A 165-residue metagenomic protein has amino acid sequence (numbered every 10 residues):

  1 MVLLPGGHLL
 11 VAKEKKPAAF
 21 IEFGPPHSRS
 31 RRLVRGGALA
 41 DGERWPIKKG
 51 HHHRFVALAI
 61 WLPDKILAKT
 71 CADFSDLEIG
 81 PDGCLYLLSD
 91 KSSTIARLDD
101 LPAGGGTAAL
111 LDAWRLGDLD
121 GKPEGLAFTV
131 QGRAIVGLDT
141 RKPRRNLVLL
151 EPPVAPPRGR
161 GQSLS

Functional and structural regions predicted by a protein language model:
M1-S165: Sequence/structural signature of beta-propeller domains
